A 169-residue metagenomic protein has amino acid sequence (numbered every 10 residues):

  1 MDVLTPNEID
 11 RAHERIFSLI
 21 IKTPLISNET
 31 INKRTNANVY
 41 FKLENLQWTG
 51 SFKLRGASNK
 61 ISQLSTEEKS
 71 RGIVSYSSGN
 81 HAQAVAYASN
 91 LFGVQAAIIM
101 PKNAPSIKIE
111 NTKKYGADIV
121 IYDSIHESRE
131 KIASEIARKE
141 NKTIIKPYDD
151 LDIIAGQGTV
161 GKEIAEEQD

Functional and structural regions predicted by a protein language model:
M1-D169: PLP-dependent amino-acid enzyme catalytic core
